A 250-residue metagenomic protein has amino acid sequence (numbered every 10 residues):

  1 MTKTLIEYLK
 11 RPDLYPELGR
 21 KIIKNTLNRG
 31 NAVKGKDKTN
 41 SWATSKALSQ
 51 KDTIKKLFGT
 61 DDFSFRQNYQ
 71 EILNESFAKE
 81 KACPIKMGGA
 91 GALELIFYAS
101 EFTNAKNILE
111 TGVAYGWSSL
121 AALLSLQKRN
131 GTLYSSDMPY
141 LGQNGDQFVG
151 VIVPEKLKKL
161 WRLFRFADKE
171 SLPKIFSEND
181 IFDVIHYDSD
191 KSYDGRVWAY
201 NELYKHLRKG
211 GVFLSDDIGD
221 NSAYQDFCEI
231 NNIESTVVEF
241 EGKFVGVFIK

Functional and structural regions predicted by a protein language model:
M1-R66: Membrane-proximal basic amphipathic "stem/tether" segments
L5, A82-K250: S-adenosylmethionine/decaboxylated-SAM
K51-A92, F97-T103: Class I SAM-dependent transferase core
